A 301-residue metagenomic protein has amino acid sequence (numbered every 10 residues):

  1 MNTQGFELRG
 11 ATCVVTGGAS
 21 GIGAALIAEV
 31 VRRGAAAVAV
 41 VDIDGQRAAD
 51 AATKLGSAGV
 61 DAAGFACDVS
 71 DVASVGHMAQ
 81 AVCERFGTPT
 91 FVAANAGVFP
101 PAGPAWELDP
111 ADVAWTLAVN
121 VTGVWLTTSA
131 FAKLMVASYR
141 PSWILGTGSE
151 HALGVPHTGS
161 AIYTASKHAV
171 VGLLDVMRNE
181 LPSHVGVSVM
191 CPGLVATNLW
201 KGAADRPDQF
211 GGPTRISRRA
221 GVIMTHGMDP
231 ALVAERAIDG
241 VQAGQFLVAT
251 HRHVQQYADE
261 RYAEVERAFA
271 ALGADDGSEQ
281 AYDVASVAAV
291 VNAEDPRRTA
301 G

Functional and structural regions predicted by a protein language model:
G5-V38: Canonical Rossmann dinucleotide-binding motif of NAD(H)/NADP(H)-dependent dehydrogenases/reductases, specifically
A35-D50: Conserved glycine-rich Rossmann-like NAD(P)H-binding loop of the short-chain dehydrogenase/reductase
G45-Q46, F65-H77, P110: The beta1-alpha1 cofactor-binding region of Rossmann-like NAD(H)/NADP(H)-dependent oxidoreductases
G103-A105, D109-W115: Substrate-binding pocket helix/loop in short-chain dehydrogenase/reductase
T128-S129, D175: A short, exposed helix-loop element centered on a Lys and neighboring polar residues
L145-A169, L174-D175, N179, L194: Catalytic loop of short-chain dehydrogenase/reductase
N179-R252: SDR active-site lid
